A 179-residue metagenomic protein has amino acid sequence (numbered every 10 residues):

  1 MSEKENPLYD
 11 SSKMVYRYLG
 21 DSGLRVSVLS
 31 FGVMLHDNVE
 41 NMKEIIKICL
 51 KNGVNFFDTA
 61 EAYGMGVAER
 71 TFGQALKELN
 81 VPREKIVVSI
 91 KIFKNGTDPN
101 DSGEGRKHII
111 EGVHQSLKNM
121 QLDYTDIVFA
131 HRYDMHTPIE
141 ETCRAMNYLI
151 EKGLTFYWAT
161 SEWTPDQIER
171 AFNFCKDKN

Functional and structural regions predicted by a protein language model:
M1-V87, D123, E151: N-terminal binding-site loop/beta-alpha segment at the start of enzyme catalytic domains that lines or forms
F31, T59, I90, I127-A130 (+1 more regions): Conserved beta-strand positions
L35-H36, E61-G64, K94-G96, R132-M135: Short histidine/acidic/glycine/proline-rich micro-motifs that form metal- and phosphate-coordinating active-site loops
E40, T97-N179: Glycine/proline-rich, positively charged, aromatic-decorated active-site loop/lid region on the catalytic face
E61, E69, K91, E140-E141 (+1 more regions): Acidic-residue sensor for enzyme active/binding pockets
T71-A75, V87, K91, H108-Q115 (+1 more regions): Generic beta-strand or strand-like secondary-structure segments
L79-R106: Structural motif corresponding to the early beta-alpha repeats
